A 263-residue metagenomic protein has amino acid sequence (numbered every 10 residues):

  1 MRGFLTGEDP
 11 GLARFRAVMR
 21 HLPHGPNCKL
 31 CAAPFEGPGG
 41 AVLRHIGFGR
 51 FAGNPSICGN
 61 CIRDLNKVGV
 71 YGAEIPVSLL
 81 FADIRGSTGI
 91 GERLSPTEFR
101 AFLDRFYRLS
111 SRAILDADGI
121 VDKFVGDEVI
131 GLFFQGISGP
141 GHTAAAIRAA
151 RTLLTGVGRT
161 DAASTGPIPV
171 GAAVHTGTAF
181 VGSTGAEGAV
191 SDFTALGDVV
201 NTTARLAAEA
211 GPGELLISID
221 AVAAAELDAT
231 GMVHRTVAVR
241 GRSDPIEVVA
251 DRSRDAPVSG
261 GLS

Functional and structural regions predicted by a protein language model:
M1-I75: Regulatory cytosolic signal-relay segments
P10, R20, P140, T160 (+2 more regions): Long C-terminal interaction/binding lobes of large macromolecular proteins
I57-C58, L65-V70, G86-G91, A256-L262: Sensory coupling linkers of modular signal transduction proteins
V70-R148: Catalytic NTP-binding/metal-coordinating core of nucleotidyl cyclase/transferase enzymes
A113-H142, R159-D198, I246-V248: Catalytic core of nucleotidyl cyclases, primarily class III adenylyl/guanylyl cyclases
G126, A146, L153, A172-V174 (+1 more regions): Structural scaffold positions in well-ordered secondary structure
L153-T165, A229, T236: Short catalytic/binding micro-motifs of nucleotide second-messenger systems
E209-S263: Cytosolic regulatory/linker segments at or just downstream of nucleotide-handling modules in signal-transduction
